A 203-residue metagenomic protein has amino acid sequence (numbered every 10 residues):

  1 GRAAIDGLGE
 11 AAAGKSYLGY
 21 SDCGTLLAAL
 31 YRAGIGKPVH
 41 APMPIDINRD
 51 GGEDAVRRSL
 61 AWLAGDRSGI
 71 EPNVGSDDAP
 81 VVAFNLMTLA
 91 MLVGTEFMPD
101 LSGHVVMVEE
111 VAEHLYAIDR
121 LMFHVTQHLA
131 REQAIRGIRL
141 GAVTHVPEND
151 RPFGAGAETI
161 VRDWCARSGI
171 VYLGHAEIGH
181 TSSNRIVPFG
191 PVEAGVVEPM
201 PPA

Functional and structural regions predicted by a protein language model:
A3, S21, T25, D50-D54 (+6 more regions): Conserved active-site and cofactor/substrate-binding residues in soluble primary-metabolism enzymes
L8-A29, K37-M43, S168-Y172: Short, acidic/small-residue loops that bind anionic groups at enzyme active sites
S16-Y17, G36-V39, A79-P80, H104-V106 (+2 more regions): Structural motif
D22, L89, I138, G190-E193: Buried hydrophobic positions in well-ordered alpha/beta secondary-structure cores of metabolic enzymes
G24-I35, T181-P188: Glycine-rich, charge-decorated loop segments at or immediately adjacent to ligand/cofactor-binding or catalytic sites
I35-G94: Conserved anion/nucleotide-ligand pocket segment
F97-P152, A157: Internal helical hairpin/lid segments
L140-A203: ATP/nucleoside-binding phosphotransfer catalytic cores, i.e., glycine-rich phosphate-binding loops
